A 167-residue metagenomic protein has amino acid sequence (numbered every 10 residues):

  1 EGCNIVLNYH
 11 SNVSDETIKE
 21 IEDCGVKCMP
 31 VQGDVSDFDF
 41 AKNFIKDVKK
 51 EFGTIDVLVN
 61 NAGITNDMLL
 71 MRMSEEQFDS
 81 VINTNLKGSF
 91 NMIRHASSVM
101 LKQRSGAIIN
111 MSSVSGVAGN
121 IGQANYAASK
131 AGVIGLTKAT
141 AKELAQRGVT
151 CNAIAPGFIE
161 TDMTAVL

Functional and structural regions predicted by a protein language model:
C3-E16: Conserved glycine-rich Rossmann-like NAD(P)H-binding loop of the short-chain dehydrogenase/reductase
Q32-F44, E75: The beta1-alpha1 cofactor-binding region of Rossmann-like NAD(H)/NADP(H)-dependent oxidoreductases
L69-L70, Q77-I82: Substrate-binding pocket helix/loop in short-chain dehydrogenase/reductase
M71, A118-A124, Q146-R147: Active-site loop immediately N-terminal to the catalytic Tyr-X3-Lys motif of short-chain dehydrogenase/reductase
I93, S129, T137: Active-site helix of classical SDR
S98, K142-Q146: Alpha-helical segment proximal to the catalytic Tyr-Lys
S113: Residue(s) in the substrate-gating loop at a strand-loop-helix junction that position the organic substrate next
